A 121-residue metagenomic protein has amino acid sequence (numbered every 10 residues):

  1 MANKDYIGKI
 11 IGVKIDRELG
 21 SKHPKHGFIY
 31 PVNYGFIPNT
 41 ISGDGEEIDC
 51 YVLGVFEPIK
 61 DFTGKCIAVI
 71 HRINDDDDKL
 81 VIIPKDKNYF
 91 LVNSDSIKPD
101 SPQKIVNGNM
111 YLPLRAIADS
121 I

Functional and structural regions predicted by a protein language model:
M1-I121: Hydrophobic N-terminal alpha-helices or hydrophobic patches in metabolic proteins across all domains of life
